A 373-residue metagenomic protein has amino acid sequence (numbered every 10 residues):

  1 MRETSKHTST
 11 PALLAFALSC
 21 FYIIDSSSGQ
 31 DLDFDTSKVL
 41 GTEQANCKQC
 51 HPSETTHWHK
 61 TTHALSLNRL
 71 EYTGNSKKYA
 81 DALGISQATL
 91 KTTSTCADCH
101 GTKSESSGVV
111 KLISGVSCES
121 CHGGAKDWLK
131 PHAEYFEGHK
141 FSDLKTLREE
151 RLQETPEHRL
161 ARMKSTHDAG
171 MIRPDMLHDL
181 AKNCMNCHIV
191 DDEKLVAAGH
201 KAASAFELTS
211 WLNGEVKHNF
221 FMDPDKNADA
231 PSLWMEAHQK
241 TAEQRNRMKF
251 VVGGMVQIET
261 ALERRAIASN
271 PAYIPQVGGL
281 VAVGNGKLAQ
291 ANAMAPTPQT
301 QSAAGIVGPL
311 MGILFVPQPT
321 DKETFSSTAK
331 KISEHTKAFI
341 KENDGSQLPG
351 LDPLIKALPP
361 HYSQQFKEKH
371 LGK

Functional and structural regions predicted by a protein language model:
R2-L13: Bacterial N-terminal signal peptides that target proteins for export
A12-Y22: Bacterial N-terminal signal peptides
S28-G29: Boundary at the C-terminal end of the N-terminal hydrophobic targeting segment
L32-F34, S53-I85, E105-V116, S120 (+1 more regions): Primarily the internal scaffold of c-type cytochrome electron-transfer domains, especially repeated/multiheme c-type
F34-N46: Local sequence-structure signature of Cys/Sec-based thiol-disulfide redox active-site neighborhoods
Q44-A45, T89, T93, G115 (+1 more regions): Residues immediately within or flanking Cys/His clusters that coordinate Zn2+ in small zinc-binding modules
Q44-Q49, E54: N-terminal signal-anchor transmembrane alpha helix
I85-K103: Long, well-ordered hydrophobic secondary-structure segments characteristic of membrane-embedded and membrane-proximal
